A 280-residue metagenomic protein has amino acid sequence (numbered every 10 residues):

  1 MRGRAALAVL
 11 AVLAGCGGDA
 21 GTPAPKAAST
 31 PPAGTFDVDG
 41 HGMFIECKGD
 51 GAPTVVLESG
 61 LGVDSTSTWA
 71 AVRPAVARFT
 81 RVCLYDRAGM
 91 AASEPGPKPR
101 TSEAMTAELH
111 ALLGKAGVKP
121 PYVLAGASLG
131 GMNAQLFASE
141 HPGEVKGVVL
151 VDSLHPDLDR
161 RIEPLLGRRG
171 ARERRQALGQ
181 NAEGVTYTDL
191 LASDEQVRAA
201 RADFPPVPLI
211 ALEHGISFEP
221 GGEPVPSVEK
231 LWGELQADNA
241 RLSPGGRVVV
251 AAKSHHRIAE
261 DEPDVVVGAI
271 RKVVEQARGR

Functional and structural regions predicted by a protein language model:
C16-A20: Bacterial signal peptide processing site
A24-G42: N-terminal cap/lid segment of alpha/beta-hydrolase-fold proteins
D39-A92: Conserved HGGG/HGGXW glycine-rich cap/lid loop of the alpha/beta-hydrolase fold
L84-A125: Active-site loop/oxyanion-hole signature of alpha/beta-hydrolase fold enzymes
P120-D157: Conserved hydrolase catalytic core segment
V149-Y187, P224: Flexible "cap/lid" loop of the alpha/beta hydrolase fold
Q176-A251: Conserved serine/cysteine hydrolase catalytic core
P244-G246, A252-R280: Catalytic active-site module of serine/aspartate enzymes centered on a nucleophile-bearing elbow/loop
